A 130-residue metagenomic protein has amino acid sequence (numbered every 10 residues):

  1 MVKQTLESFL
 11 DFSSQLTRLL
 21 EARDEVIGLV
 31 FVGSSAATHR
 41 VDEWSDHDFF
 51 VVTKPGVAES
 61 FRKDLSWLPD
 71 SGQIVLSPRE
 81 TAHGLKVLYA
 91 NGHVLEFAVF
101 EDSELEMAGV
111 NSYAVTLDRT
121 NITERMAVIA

Functional and structural regions predicted by a protein language model:
M1, T5, W67-A130: Conserved NTP/Mg2+-binding pocket subregion across the NTase superfamily
M1-V30: Helical scaffold of the NTase/Pol beta-like nucleotidyltransferase catalytic core
S14-Q15, S34-S35, E80-G84: Short alpha-helical segments and helix-capping/turn motifs at coil-helix boundaries
L16, L20, L65-G72: Hydrophobic, Leu/Ile/Phe/Ala-enriched alpha-helical segments that form helix-helix packing faces
R18-A22, H39-E43, K86-V87: Short secondary-structure boundary/capping segments within folded domains
E25, S45, H93: Residue-level signal for beta-strand positions within conserved beta-sheet cores that form or flank
G28-V30, F50-V52, A98: Short, conserved beta-strand segments within well-ordered enzyme catalytic domains that often line or immediately flank
G33-S66: Catalytic metal-binding acidic patch
